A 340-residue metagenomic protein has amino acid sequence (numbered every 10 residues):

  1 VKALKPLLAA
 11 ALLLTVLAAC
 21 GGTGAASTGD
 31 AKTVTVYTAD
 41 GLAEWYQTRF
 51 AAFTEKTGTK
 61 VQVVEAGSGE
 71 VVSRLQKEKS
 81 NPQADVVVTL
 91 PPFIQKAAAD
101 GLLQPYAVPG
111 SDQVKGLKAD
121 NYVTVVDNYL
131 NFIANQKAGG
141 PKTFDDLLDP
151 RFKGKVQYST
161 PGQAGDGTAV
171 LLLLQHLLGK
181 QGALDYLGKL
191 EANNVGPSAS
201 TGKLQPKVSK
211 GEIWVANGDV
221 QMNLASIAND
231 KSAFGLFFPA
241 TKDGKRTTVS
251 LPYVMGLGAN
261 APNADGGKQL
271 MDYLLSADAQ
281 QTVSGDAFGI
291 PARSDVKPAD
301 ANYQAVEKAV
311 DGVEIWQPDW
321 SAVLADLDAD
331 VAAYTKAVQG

Functional and structural regions predicted by a protein language model:
V16-A19: C-terminal motif of bacterial Sec signal peptides marking the signal peptidase cleavage site
G21-G24: Bacterial signal peptide processing site
A39-Q62: Short, polar/charged alpha-helical segment
A39-Y46, G69-E70, Q76, P82-I213 (+1 more regions): Extracytoplasmic ligand-binding site segments that recognize negatively charged/polar headgroups
N131-A138, L172-Q175, S250-A264, T282-D286: A bilobed periplasmic-binding-protein/Venus flytrap-type ligand-binding module shared by bacterial periplasmic
G182, A292-G340: An extracytoplasmic/periplasmic, membrane-proximal ligand-sensing/linker region
A199-N260, D295-A305: Extracytoplasmic/periplasmic substrate-binding proteins
G258-E314: Mature extracytoplasmic/periplasmic domains
